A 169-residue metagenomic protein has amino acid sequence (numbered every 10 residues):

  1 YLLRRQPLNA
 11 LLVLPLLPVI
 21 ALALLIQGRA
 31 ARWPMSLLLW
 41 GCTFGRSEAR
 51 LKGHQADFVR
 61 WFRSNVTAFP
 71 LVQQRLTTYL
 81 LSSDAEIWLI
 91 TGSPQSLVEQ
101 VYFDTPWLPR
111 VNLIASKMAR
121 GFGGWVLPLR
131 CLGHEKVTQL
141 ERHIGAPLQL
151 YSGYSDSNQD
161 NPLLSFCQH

Functional and structural regions predicted by a protein language model:
Y1-R5: Gly/lys/ser-thr-rich phosphate-binding loops in alpha/beta enzymes that coordinate phosphoanhydride or phosphate groups
Q6-P7, G145: Glycine-centered helix-coil hinge/cap
P7-Q74, T78: A metal-dependent, Asp-based hydrolase signature
A49-A56, R60-H169: C-terminal cap/substrate-recognition subdomain and adjoining C-terminal extension of metal-dependent phosphatase-like
